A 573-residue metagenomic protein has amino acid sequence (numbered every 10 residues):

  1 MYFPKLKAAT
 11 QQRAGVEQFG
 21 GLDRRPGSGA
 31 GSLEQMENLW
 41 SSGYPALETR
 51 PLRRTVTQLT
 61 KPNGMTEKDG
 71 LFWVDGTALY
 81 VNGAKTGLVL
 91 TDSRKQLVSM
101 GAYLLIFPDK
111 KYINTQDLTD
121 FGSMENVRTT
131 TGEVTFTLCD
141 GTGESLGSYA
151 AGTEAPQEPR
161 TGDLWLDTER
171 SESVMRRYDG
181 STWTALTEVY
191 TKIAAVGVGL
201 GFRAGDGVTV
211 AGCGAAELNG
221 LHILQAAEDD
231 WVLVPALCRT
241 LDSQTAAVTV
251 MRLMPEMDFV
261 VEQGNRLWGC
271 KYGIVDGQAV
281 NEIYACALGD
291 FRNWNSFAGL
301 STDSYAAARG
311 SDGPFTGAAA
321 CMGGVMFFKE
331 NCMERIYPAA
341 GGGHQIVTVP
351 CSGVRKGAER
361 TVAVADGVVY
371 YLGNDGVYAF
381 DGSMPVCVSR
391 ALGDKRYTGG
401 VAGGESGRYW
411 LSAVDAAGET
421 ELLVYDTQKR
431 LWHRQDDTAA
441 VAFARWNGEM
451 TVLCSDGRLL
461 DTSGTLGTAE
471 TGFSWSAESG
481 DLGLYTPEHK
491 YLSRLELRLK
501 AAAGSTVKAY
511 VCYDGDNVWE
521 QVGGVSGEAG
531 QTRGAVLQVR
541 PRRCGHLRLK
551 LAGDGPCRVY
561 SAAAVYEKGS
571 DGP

Functional and structural regions predicted by a protein language model:
M1-A84, E133-S145, P255-R335, A413-Y425: N-terminal beta-propeller domains
Y2-G70, V354-G357, V364-V368, D375 (+1 more regions): Beta-sheet repeat architectures centered on beta-propellers
K5-A9, G122-N126, T130, G141-G143 (+3 more regions): Small/polar beta-strand repeat architecture
G70-W73, A102-I106, A155-R177, G205-V210 (+7 more regions): Short hydrophobic/aromatic-rich beta-strand motifs
T77-G87, I113-N126, A279-Y305, Y337-H344 (+3 more regions): Surface-exposed loop/turn elements that mediate protein-protein interactions on large endomembrane-trafficking
A78-G83, K110-N126, D163-E188, I223 (+5 more regions): Short, surface-exposed terminal/edge motifs of secreted or surface/virion proteins that either
K85-S93, V134-L166, T184-Y190, L392 (+1 more regions): Extracellular/surface-exposed low-complexity repeats and stalk/linker segments enriched in Gly/Pro and small polar
V325-C351: Surface-exposed extracellular loop regions of Gram-negative outer-membrane beta-barrel proteins
